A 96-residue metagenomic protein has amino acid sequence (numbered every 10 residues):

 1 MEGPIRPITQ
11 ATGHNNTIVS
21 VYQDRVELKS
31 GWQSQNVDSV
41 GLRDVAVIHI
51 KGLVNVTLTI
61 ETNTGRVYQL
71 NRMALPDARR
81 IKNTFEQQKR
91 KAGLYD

Functional and structural regions predicted by a protein language model:
M1-I8, Q23-E27: Short, hydrophobic/aromatic-rich segments at coil-to-beta transitions
G3-H14, S34-D96: Acidic, Ser/Thr- and proline-rich intrinsically disordered linker/docking segments of eukaryotic scaffolds
T12-L28: Polybasic phosphoinositide-binding surfaces of eukaryotic membrane-targeting domains
S30-W32: N-terminal beta-strand/beta-hairpin edge segment
